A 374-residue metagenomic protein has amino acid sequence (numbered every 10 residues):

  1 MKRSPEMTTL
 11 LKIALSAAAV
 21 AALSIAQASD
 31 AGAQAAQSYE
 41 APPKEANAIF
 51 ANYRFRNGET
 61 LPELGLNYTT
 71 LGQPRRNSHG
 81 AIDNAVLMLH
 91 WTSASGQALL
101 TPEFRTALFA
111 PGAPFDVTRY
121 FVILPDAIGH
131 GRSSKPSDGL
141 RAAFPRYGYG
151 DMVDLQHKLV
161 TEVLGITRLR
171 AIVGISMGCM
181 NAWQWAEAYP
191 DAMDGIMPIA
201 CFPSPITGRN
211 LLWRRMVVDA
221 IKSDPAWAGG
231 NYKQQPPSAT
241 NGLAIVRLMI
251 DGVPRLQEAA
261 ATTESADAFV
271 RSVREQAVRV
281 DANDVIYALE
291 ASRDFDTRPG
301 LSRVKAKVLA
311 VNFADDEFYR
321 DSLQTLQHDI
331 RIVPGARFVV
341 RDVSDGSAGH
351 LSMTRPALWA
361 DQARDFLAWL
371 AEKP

Functional and structural regions predicted by a protein language model:
A31-L87, G96-A98, P102, P374: Catalytic-loop region of hydrolases
S38-E40, E45, M216-F318: Alpha/beta-hydrolase
T69-D138: N-terminal cap/lid subdomain of alpha/beta-hydrolase-fold enzymes
G150-R170: Conserved acidic catalytic loop of the alpha/beta-hydrolase fold
R168-T207: Conserved hydrolase catalytic core segment
M197-A228: Flexible "cap/lid" loop of the alpha/beta hydrolase fold
L309, A314-R337: Conserved loop-alpha-helix segment in the C-terminal half of the alpha/beta-hydrolase fold that carries the catalytic
A336-P374: Catalytic active-site module of serine/aspartate enzymes centered on a nucleophile-bearing elbow/loop
